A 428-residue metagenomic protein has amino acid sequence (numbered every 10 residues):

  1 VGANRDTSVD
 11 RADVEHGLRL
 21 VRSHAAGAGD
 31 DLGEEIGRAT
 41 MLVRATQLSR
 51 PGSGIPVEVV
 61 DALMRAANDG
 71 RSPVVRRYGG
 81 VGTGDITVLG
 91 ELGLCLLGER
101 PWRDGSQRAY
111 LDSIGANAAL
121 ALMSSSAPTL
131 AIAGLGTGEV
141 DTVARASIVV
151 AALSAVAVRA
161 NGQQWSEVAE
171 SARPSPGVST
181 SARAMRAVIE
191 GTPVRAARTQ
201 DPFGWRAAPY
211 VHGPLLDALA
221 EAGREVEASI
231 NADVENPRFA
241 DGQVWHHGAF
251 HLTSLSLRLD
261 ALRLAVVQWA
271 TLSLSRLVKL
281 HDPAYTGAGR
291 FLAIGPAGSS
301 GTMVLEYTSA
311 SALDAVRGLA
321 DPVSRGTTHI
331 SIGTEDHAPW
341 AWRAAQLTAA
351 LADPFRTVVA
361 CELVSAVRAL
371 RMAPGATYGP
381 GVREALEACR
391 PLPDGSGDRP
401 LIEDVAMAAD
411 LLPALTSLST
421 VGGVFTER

Functional and structural regions predicted by a protein language model:
V1-T46, E58, R65, T137 (+2 more regions): Generic N-terminal targeting/processing segments that precede catalytic cores or assembly contacts
G2, G52, G80-V81, E167-P174: Conserved short loop/turn motifs at secondary-structure junctions
T7, D30, S49-S53, L252 (+1 more regions): Short gly/ser-rich anion-binding loops that grip negatively charged ligand groups
D13, V21-G29, A62, G90 (+1 more regions): C-terminal auxiliary extensions adjacent to catalytic cores
E35-W102: Hydrophobic alpha-helical hairpins/lids featuring a short glycine-rich hinge
